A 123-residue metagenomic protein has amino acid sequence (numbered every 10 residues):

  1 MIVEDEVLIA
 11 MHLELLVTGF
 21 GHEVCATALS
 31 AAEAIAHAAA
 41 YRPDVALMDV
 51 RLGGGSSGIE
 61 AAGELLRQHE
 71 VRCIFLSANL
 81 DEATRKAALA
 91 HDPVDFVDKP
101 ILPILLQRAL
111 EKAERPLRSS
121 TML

Functional and structural regions predicted by a protein language model:
E6-A26: Two-component/phosphorelay signaling modules centered on CheY-like receiver
T27-V45: Acidic, metal-coordinating helix/loop segments flanking the phosphotransfer/catalytic sites of two-component signaling
S30, S56-E60: Acidic catalytic/metal-coordinating carboxylates
D49-R51: Active-site residues of response regulator receiver
I59-V71: Short amphipathic alpha-helix used as the core "switch/output" element in two-component signaling
L76-S77: Hydrophobic/aromatic residues positioned on beta-strands within the core alpha/beta folds
L80-D98, R108: Alpha4 helix (beta4-alpha4-beta5 surface) of REC/receiver domains from two-component response regulators
A83, I101-E111, R118: C-terminal output helix
